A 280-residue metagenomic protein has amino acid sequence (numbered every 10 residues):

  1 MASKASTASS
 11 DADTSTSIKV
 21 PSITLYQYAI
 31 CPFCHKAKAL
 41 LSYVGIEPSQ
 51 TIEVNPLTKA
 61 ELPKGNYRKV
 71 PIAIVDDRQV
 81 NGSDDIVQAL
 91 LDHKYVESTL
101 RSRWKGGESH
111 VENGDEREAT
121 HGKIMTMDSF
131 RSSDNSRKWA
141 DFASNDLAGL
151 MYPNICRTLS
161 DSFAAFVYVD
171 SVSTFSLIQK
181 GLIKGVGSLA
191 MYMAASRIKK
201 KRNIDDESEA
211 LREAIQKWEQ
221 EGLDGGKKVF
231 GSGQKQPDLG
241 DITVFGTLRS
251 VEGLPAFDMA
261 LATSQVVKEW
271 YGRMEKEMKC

Functional and structural regions predicted by a protein language model:
A2-L177: GST-like domain detector, emphasizing the conserved glutathione-binding G-site in the N-terminal thioredoxin-like
C34-A37, V70, I242-V251, M274: Long, contiguous hydrophobic alpha-helical segments, chiefly transmembrane helices and signal peptides
L40, A89, A214-K217, R273: Alpha-helical recognition domains of nuclear gene-regulatory proteins
L41, G226, M278-K279: Amphipathic alpha-helical interaction segments
I52, L62, F257-L261, C280: Generic structural signal for short, solvent-exposed loop/turn connectors between secondary structure elements
K138, N145-V267: GST-like fold's C-terminal all-alpha helical module
G272-C280: C-terminal helix/juxtamembrane-tail motif
